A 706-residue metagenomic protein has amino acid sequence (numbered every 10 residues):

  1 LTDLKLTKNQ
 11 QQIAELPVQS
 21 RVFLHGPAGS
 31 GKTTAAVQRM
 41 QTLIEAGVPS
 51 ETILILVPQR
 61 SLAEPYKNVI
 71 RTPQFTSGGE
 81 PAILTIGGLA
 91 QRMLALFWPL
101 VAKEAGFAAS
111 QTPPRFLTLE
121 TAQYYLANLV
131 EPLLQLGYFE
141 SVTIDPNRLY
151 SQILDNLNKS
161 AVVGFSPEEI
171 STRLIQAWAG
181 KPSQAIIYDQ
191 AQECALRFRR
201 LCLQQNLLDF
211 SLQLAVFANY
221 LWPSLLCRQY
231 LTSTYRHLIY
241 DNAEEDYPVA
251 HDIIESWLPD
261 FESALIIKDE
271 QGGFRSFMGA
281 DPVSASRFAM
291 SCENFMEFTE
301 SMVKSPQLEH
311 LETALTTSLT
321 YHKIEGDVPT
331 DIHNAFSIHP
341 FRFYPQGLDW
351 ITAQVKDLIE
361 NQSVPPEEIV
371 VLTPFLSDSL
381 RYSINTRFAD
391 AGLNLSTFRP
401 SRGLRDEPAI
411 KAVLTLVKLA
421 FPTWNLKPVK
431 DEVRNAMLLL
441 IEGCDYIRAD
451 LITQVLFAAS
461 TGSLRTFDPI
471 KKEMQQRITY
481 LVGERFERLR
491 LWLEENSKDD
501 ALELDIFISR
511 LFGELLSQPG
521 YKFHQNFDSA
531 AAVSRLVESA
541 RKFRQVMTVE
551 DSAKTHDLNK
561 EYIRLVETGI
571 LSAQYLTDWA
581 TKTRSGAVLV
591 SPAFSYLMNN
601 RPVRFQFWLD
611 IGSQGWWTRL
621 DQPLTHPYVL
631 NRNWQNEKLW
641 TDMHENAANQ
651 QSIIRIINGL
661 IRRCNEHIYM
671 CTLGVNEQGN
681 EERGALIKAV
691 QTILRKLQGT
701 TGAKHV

Functional and structural regions predicted by a protein language model:
L1-A105, V371: P-loop NTPase Walker
L1-E15, Q19-F23, A28, A35 (+3 more regions): Accessory N-terminal region flanking or inserted into the helicase ATPase core in nucleic-acid motor proteins
T7-N9, S183-M290, E297-K304, F343 (+3 more regions): Conserved helicase NTPase motor core
A28-I44, V303-A391: Helicase P-loop NTPase motor core
I55-L56, I83, E262-D269, M670: Structural recognition of the conserved hydrophobic beta-strand(s) that form the central parallel beta-sheet of P-loop
S363-K498: ATPase/helicase motor core of nucleic-acid motors
P469-P592, N600-P602: Accessory C-terminal helicase-associated subdomains
L609-T692: C-terminal accessory regions
